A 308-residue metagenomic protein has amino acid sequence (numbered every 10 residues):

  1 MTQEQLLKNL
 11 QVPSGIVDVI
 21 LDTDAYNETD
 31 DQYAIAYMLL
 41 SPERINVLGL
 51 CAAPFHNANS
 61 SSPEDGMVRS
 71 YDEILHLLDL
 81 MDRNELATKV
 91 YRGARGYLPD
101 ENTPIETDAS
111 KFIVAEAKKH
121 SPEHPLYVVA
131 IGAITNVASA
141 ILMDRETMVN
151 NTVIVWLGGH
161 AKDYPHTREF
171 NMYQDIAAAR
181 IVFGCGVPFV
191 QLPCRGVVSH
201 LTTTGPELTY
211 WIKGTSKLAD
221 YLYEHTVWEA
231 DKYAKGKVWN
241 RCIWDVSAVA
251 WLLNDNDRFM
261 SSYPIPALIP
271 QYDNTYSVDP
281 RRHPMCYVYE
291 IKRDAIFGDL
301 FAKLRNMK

Functional and structural regions predicted by a protein language model:
M1-K308: N-terminal acidic, glycine/proline-rich low-complexity segments
